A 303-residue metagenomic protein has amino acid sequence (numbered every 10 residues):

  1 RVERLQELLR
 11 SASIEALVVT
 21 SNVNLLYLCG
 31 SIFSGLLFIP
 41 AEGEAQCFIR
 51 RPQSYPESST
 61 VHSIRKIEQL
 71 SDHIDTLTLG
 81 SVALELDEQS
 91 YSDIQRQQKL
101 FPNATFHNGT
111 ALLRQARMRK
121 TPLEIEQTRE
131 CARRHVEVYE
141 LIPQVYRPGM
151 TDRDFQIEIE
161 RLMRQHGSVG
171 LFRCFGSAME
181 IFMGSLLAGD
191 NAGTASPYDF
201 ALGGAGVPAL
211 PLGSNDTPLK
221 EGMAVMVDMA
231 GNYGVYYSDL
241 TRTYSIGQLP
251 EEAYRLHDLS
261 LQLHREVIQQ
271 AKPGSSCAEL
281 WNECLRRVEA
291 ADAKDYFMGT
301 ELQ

Functional and structural regions predicted by a protein language model:
R1-Q303: Active-site neighborhoods and metal-handling regions in enzymes and metal-associated proteins
